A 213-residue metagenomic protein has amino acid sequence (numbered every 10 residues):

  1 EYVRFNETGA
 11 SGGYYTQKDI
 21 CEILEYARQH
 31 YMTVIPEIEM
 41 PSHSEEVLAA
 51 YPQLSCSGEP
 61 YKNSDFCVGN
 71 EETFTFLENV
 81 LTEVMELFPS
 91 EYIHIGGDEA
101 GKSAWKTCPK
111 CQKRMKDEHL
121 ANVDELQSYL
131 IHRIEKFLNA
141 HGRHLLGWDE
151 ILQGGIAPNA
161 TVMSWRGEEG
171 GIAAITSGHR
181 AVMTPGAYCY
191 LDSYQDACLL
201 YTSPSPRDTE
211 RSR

Functional and structural regions predicted by a protein language model:
E1-H141: Substrate-binding cleft of carbohydrate-active enzyme catalytic domains
P36, I93, L145-G147, V162-M163 (+1 more regions): Hydrophobic faces of well-ordered beta-strands that scaffold small-molecule active sites in alpha/beta enzyme cores
E39-H43, D98-A100, E150-L152, W165-G167 (+1 more regions): Active-site beta-loop-alpha junctions enriched in small/polar residues
F137-N139, H144-L152, I156: Acidic, contiguous N-terminal accessory segments
E150-S177, Y190-L199: Substrate-binding cleft/loops of secretory-pathway carbohydrate-active enzymes
A181, Y194, R213: Extended substrate-binding grooves/exosites of carbohydrate-active enzymes
A187-Y190, R213: Substrate-binding cleft of secreted/luminal carbohydrate-active enzymes
Y201-D208: Conserved small/polar residues in nucleotide/adenosyl-binding loops
